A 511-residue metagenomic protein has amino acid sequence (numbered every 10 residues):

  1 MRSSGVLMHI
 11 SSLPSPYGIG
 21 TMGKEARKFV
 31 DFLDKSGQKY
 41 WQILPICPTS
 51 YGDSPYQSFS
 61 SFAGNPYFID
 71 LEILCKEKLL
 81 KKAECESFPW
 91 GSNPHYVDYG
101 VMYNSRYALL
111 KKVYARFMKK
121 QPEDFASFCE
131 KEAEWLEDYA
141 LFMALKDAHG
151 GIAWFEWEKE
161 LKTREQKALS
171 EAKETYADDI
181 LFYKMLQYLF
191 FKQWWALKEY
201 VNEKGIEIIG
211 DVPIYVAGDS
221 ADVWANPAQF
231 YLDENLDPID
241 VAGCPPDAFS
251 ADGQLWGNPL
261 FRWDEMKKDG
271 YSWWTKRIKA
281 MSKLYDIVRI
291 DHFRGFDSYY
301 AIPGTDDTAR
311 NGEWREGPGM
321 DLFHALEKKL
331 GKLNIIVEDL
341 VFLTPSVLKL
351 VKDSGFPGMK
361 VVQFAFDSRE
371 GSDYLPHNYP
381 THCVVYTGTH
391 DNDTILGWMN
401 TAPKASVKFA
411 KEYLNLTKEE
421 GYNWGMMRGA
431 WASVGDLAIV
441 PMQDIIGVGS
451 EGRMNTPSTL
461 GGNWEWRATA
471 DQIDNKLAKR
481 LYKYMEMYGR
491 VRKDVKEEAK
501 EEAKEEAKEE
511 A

Functional and structural regions predicted by a protein language model:
M1-S11, R27: N-terminal regions that are enriched for targeting/export leaders and immediately downstream pro/stem segments
H9, S15, D53-F191, V216-I439 (+3 more regions): Alpha-amylase-like alpha-glycosidases and glucanotransferases acting on alpha-linked glucans and related
K24-T49, L284-Y285: Catalytic domains of carbohydrate-active enzymes, especially glycoside hydrolases
D34, W194-N202, E327, V351-K352: Surface-exposed amphipathic alpha-helices with a cationic face
L44, E207-I209, P213, I287 (+1 more regions): Outer-envelope exported proteins of Gram-negative bacteria
Y183, Y188-Y215: Conserved, well-ordered alpha-helix/loop/beta-strand core segments that scaffold catalytic motifs
G447-K500, A511: Structured C-terminal cap/extension of enzyme domains
